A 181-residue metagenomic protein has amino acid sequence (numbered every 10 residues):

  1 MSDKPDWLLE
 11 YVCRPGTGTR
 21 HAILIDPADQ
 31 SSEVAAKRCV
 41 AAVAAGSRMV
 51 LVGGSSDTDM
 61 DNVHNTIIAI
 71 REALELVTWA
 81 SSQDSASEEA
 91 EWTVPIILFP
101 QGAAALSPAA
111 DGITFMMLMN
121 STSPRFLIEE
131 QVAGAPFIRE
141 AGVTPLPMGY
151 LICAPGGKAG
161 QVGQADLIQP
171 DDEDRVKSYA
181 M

Functional and structural regions predicted by a protein language model:
M1-I25, G134-L146: N-terminal amphipathic alpha-helix/helix-capping segment at the start of soluble metabolic enzymes
R20-D26, V50-V52, I96-L98, I113-F115 (+2 more regions): Hydrophobic faces of well-ordered beta-strands that scaffold small-molecule active sites in alpha/beta enzyme cores
L24-Q30, S55, F99-A103, L118 (+1 more regions): Active-site beta-loop-alpha junctions enriched in small/polar residues
Q30-A41, Q101, E173-A180: Short, acidic/polar
A41-A42, I70: Generic structural signal for hydrophobic
M49-D59, L76-T78, I96-A105, T114-F126 (+1 more regions): Catalytic beta/alpha-barrel core
D61-Q101, G134-P136, A141, L146 (+1 more regions): Alpha-helix-loop-beta-strand connector modules within alpha/beta enzyme cores
A104-A180: Conserved anion-binding
